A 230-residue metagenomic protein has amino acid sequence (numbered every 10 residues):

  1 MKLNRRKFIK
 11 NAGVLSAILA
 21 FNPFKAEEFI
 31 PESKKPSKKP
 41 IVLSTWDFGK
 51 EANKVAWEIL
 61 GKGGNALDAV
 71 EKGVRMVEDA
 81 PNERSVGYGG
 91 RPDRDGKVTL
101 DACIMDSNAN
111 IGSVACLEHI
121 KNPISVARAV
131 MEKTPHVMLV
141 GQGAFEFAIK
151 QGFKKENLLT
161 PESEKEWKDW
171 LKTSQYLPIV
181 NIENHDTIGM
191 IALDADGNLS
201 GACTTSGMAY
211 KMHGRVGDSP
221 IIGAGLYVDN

Functional and structural regions predicted by a protein language model:
M1-R6, F21: General helical secondary-structure elements
L3, K10-G13, A17, F29-N230: Alpha/propeptide regions of enzymes that mature by internal proteolysis
A17-P23: Hydrophobic h-region of N-terminal signal peptides that target proteins for export in Gram-negative bacteria
